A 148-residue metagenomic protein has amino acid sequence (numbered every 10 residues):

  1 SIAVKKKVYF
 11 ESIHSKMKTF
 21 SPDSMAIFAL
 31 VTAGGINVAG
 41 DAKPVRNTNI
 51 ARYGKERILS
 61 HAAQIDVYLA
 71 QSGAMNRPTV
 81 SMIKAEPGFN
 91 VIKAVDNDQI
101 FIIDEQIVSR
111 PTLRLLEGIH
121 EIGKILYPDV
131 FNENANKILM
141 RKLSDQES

Functional and structural regions predicted by a protein language model:
S1-F10, G88, I125-S148: Bacterial Sec-exported substrate-binding components of ABC uptake systems
S1-R114: Binding-cleft/active-site segments that stabilize strongly anionic ligands or cofactors
V108-L126: Flexible loop/turn connectors
